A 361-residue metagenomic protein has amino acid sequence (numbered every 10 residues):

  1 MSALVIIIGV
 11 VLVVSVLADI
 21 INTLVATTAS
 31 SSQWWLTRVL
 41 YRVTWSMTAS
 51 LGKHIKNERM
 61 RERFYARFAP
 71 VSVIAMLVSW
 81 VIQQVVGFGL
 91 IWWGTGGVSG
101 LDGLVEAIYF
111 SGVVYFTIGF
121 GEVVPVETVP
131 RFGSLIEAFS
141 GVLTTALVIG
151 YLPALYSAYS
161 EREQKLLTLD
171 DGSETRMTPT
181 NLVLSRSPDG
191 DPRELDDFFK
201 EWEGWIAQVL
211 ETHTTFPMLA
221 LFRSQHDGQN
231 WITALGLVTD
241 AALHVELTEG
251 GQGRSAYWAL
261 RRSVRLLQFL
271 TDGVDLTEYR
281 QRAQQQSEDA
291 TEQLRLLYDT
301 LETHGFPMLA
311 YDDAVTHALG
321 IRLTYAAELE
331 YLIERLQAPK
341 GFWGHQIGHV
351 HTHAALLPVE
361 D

Functional and structural regions predicted by a protein language model:
I6, L12-D19, V73, L77-V81 (+2 more regions): Pore domain of cation channels
A26-I55, E161-M177: Membrane-interface amphipathic/juxtamembrane segments adjacent to transmembrane helices
L36-L51, L104-Y115, G119, F132 (+3 more regions): Hydrophobic alpha-helical segments of integral membrane proteins, encompassing both true transmembrane helices
A49-R61, G96-S99: Membrane interface segments of multi-pass transport proteins and intramembrane proteases
H54-S72, E122: Cytosolic juxtamembrane amphipathic/interface segments immediately preceding and feeding into a transmembrane helix
F64-G87, W231-L235: Transmembrane alpha-helical segments and their cytosolic interface motifs in multi-pass membrane proteins
Q164-L235, D240: Non-transmembrane accessory domains of multi-pass membrane transporters/channels
F198-E201, A220-R223, D227-D361: Soluble C-terminal extramembrane regulatory/interaction domains of multi-pass membrane proteins
